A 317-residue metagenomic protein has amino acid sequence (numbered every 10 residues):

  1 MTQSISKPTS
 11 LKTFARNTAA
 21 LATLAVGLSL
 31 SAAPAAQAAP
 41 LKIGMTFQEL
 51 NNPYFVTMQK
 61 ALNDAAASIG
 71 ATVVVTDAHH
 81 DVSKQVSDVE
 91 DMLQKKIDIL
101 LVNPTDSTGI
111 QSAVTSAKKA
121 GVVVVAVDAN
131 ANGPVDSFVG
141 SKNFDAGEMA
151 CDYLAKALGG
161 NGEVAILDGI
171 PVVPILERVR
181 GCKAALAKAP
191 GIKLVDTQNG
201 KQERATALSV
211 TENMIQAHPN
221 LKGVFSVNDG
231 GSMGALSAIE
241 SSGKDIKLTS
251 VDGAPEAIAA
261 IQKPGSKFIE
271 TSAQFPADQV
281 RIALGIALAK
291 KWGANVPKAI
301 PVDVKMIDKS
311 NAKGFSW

Functional and structural regions predicted by a protein language model:
T2-T13, A36-W317: A residue-level marker of the well-folded mature domains of exported/periplasmic proteins
F14, A25-A36: C-terminal segment of classical bacterial N-terminal signal peptides
R16-A20: Internal alpha-helical transmembrane segments of multi-pass membrane proteins, especially GPCRs
